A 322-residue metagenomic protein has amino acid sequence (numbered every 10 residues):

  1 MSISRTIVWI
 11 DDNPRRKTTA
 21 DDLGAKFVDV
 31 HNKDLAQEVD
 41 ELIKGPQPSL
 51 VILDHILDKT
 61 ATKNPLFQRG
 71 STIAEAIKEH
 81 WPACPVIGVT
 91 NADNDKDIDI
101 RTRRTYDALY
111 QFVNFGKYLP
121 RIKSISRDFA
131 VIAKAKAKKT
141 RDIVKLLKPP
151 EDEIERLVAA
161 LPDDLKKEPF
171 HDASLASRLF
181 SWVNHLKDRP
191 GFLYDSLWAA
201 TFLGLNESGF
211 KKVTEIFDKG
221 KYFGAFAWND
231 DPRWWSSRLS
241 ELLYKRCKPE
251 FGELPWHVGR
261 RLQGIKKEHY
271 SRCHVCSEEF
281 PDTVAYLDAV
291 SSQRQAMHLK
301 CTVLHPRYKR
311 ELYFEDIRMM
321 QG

Functional and structural regions predicted by a protein language model:
S2-R15, T19-F27, V51: Conserved acidic segment of CheY-like receiver
P14-T19, E38, N94-I98: Short, charged/polar "capping" segments at the starts of alpha-helices and the immediately preceding loops
L23-K33, R101-G116: Active-site regions of enzymes building and remodeling cell-envelope glycoconjugates
V30-D54, D58-T60: Acidic, metal-coordinating helix/loop segments flanking the phosphotransfer/catalytic sites of two-component signaling
E41-L42, Q111-P149: C-terminal helix of von Willebrand factor
V51, N64, T72-F112: A short, hydrophobic beta-strand element within the central beta-sheet of small alpha/beta folds
L57-S71: Short, flexible/disordered intra-domain loops and linkers
K134-G322: C-terminal output/effector regions of signal-responsive regulators
